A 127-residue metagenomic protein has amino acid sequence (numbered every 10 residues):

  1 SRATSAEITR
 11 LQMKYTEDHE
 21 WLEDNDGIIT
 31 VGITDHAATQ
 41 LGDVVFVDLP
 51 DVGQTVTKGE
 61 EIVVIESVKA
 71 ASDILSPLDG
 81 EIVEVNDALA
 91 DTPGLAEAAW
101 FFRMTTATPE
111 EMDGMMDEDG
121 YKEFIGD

Functional and structural regions predicted by a protein language model:
A6-E61, A98-D127: Acidic, low-complexity mobile loops and tails
L22-N25, V68, V85: Residue-level recognition of beta-strand microenvironments
I28, D79-E81: Structural motif
A38-F46, V68, S76-D79, L95: Short, solvent-exposed beta-edge and connector elements
V56-I74, A90-P93, W100-T105: Short hydrophobic beta/alpha edge segments that flank linear recognition/processing sites
E81-D87, T106: Short, solvent-exposed cationic patches
